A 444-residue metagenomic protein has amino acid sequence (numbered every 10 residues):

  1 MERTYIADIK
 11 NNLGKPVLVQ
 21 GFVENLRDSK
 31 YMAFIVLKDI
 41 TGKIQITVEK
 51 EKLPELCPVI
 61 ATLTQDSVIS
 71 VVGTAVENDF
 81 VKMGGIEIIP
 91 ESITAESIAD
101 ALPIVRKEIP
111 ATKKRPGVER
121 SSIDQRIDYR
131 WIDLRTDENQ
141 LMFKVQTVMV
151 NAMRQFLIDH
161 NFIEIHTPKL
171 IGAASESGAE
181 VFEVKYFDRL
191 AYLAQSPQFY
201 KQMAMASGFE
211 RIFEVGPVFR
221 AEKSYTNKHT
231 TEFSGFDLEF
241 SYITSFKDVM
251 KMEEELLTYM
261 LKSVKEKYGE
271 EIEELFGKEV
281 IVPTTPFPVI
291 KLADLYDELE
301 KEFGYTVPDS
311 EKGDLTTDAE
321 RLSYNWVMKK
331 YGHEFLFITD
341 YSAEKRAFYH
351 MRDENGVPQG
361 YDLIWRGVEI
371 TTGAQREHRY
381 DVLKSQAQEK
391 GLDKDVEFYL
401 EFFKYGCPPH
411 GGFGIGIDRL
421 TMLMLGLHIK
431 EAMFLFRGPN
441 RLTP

Functional and structural regions predicted by a protein language model:
E2-I243: Class II aminoacyl-tRNA synthetase-like tRNA-binding/catalytic domains
G21, A33, Q155, L275 (+3 more regions): Intrinsic disorder/low-structure terminal segments
E180-K262, T285-P444: A translation/RNA-centric and nucleic-acid-associated enzymatic feature enriched in Class II aminoacyl-tRNA synthetases
Y259-E273: Flexible helix-coil linker/hinge segments at domain or subdomain boundaries
E271-T285: Short, highly charged C-terminal tails/helix-capping segments
